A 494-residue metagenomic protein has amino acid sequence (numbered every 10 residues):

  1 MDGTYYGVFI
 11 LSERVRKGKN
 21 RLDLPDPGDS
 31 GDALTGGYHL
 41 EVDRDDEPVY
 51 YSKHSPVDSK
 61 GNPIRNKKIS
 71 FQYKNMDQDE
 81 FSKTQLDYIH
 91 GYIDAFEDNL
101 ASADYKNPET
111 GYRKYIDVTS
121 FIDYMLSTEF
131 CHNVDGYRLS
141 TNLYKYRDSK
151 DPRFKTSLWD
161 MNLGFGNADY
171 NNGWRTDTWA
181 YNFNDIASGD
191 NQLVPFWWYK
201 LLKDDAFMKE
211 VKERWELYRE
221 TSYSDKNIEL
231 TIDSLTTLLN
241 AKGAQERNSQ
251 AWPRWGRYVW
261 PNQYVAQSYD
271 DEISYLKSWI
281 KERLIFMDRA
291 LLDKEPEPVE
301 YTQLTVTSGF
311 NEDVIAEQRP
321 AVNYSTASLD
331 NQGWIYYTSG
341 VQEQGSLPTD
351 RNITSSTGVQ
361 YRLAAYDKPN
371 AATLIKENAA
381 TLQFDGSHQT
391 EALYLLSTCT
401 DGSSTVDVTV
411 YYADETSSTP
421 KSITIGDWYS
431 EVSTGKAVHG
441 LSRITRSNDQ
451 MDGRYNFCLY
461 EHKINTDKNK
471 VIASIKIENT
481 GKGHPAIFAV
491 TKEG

Functional and structural regions predicted by a protein language model:
M1-K68: Conserved ATP-binding subdomain of kinase catalytic cores across diverse folds
D2, K145-S149, Y411-T416: Short edge-strand/loop segments of extracellular domains
Y5, I69-R138, Y144-Y146, K150-Y301: Middle-to-C-terminal accessory/interaction subdomains
Y5-F9, T35-E41, H54, K68 (+12 more regions): Extracellular structured ligand-interaction cores
V8-F9, K19-D23, V49-Y51, G166-N167 (+3 more regions): Short helix/loop capping segments that flank catalytic or ligand/cofactor-binding pockets
E13-V15, P25-D29, Y170-T178, I425-D427: Short secondary-structure boundary/capping segments
R16-K17, D45, N162-G164, E216 (+2 more regions): Short, solvent-exposed loop/turn segments at secondary-structure junctions
K294-G494: N-terminal/edge-of-domain interface segments
